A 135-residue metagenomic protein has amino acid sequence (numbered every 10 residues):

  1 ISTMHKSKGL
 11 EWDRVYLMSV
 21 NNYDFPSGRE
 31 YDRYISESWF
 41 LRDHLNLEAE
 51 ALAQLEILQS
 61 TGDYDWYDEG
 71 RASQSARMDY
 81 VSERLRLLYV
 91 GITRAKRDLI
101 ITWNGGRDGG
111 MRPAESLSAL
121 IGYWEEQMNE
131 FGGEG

Functional and structural regions predicted by a protein language model:
S2-R94, D98-G105: Conserved helicase C-terminal RecA-like lobe
R107-G135: Long, charged, helix-prone linker segments
